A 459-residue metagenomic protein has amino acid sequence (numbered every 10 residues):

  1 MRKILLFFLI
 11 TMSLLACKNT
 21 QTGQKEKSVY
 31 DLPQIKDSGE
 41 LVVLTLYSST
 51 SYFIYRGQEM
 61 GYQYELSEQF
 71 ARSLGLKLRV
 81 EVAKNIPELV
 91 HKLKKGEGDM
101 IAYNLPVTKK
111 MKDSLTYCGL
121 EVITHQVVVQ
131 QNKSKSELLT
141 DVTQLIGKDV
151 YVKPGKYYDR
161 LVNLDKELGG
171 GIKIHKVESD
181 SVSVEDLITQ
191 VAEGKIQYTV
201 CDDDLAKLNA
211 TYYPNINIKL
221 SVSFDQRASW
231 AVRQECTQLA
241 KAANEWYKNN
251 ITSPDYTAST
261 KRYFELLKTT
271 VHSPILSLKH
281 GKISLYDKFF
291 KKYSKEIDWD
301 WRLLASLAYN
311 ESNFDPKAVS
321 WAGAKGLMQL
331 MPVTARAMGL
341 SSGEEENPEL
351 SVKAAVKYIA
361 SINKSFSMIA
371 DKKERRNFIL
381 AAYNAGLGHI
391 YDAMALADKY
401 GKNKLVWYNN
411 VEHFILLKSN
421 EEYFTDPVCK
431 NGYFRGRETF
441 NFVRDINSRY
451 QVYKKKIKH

Functional and structural regions predicted by a protein language model:
N19-L105, K109, D113, I174-V182 (+1 more regions): Extracytoplasmic small-molecule ligand-binding "clamshell" domains of the periplasmic binding protein/Venus flytrap
T22-E26, G61-S73, N132-Y158, D203-L205 (+4 more regions): Extended ligand-binding regions for polar small-molecule ligands
L41, L76-K77, K94-Y103, K148-V150 (+3 more regions): Alpha-to-beta junction loops
V42-T50, R56-R72, P106, V127-V182 (+3 more regions): Bilobed "Venus flytrap"/periplasmic-binding protein-like clamshell domains and structurally analogous long
P87, Y103-D113, V162-D165, T189-F224 (+2 more regions): A ligand-binding cleft/hinge motif common to bilobed small-molecule-binding domains
V232, N377-V452: Catalytic and substrate-binding regions of cell-wall glycan-acting enzymes that process beta-1,4-linked
E265-F314, E349-V352, S367-A370, K458-H459: Export/targeting segments at the very N-terminus of extracytoplasmic proteins
K317-G343, L350-S361, I446: Substrate-binding/active-site groove segments that recognize and process beta-1,4-linked N-acetyl-hexosamine
